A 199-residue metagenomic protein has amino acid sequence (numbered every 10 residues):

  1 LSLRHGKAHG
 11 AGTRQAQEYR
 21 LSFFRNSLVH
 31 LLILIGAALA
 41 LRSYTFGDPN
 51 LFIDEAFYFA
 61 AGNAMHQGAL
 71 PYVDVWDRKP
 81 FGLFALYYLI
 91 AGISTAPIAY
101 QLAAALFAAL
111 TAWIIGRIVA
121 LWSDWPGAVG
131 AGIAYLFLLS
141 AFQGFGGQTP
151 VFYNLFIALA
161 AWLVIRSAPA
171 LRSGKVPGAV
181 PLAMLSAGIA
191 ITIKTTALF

Functional and structural regions predicted by a protein language model:
L3, F24, A112-F137, N154-L155 (+1 more regions): Transmembrane-helix signature of polytopic, membrane-embedded enzymes that assemble or transfer cell-envelope glycans
F23-L51, I189: Transmembrane signal-anchor helices characteristic of membrane glycosylation enzymes that use polyprenol
A38, A128-L139, A158, W162 (+2 more regions): Short helix- or helix-capping micro-motifs that position conserved polar/aromatic residues at function-defining sites
Y44-G47, I93, W122, F137 (+2 more regions): Transmembrane helix irregularities
A56-R78, G82-A85, L89: Extracytosolic helix-loop segments that constitute the early lumenal/periplasmic catalytic or substrate-binding loops
F81, A85, I93-L110: Loop-to-helix entry region of an early transmembrane alpha helix in multi-pass inner-membrane enzymes
F145-Y153: Short acidic/glycine- and proline-prone juxtamembrane loop motifs at membrane-interface regions of multi-pass membrane
G178-T195: Membrane-interface alpha helices of multi-pass inner-membrane proteins
